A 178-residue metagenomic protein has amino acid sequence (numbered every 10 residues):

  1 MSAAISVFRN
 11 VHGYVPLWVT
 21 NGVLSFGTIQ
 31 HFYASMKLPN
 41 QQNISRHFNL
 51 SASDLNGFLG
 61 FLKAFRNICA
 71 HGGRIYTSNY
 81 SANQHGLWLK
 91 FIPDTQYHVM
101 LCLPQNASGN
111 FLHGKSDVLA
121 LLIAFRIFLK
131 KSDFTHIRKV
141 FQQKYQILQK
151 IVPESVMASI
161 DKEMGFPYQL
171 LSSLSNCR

Functional and structural regions predicted by a protein language model:
M1-R178: Long, contiguous internal "core" modules enriched in hydrophobic/ aromatic residues
